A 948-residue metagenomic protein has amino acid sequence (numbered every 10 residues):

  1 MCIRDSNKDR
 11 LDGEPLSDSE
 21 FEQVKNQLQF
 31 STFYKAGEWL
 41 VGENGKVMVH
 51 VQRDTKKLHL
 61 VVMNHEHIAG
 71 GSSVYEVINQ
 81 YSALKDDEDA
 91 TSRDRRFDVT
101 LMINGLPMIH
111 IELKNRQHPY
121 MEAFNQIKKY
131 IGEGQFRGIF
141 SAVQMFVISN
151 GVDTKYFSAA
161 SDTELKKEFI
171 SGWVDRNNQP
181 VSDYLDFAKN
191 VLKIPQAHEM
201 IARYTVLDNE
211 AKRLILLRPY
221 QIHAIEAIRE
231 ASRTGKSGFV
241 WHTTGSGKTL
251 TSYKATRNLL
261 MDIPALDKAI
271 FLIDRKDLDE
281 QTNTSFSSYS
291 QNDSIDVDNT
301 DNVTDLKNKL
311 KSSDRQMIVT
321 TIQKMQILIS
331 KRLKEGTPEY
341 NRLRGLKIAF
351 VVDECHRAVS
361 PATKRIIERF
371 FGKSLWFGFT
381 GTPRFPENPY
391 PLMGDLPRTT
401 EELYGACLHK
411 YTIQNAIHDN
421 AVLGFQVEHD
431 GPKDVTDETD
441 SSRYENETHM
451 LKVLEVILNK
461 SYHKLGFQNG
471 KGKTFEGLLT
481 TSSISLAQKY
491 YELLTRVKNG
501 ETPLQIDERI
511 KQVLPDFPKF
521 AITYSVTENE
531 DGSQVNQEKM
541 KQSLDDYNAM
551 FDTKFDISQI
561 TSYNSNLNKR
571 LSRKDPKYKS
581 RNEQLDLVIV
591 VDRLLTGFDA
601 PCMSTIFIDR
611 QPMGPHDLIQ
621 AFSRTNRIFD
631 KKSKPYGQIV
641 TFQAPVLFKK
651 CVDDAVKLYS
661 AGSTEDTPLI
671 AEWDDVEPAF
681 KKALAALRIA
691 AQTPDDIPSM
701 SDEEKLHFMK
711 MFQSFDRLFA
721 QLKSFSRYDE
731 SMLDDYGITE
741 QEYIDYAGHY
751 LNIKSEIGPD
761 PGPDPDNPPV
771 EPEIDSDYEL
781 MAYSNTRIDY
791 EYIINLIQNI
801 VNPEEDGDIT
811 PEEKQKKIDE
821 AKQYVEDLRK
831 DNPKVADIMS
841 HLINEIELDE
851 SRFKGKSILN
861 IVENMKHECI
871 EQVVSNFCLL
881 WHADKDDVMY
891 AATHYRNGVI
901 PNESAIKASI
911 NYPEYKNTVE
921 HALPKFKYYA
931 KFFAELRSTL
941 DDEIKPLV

Functional and structural regions predicted by a protein language model:
R4, D9-L11, L16-E20, N26 (+7 more regions): Catalytic cores and motor modules of nucleic-acid processing enzymes
R4-K268, D277, Q281-N292, S313-Q316 (+1 more regions): ATP-dependent helicase/translocase motor core
I103, S232-K236, K311-R315, S330-I348 (+2 more regions): Short basic/glycine-enriched coil/helix segment immediately N-terminal to the Walker B
Y120, S158-A159, I322-D440, M450-L451 (+1 more regions): Signature of the SF2 helicase/ATPase Hel1-core->accessory helical subdomain module
D277-N302, R496-P503: Conserved helix-turn-beta segment of the N-terminal RecA-like "Helicase ATP-binding" lobe in SF1/SF2 helicases
S288-K331: Inter-Walker segment of RecA-like/P-loop motor cores
S313-I327, R581-T596: Conserved two-lobed SF2 helicase motor
S441-V588: Conserved C-terminal RecA-like helicase domain
